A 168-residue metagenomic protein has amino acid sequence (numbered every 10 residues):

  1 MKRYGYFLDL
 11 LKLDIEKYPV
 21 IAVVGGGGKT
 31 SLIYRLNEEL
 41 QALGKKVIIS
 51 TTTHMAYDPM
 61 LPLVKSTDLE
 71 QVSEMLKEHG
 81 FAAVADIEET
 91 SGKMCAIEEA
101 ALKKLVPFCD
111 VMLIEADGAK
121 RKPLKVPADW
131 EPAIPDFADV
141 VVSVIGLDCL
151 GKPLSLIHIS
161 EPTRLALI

Functional and structural regions predicted by a protein language model:
R3-L13: Pre-Walker A adenine-sensing motif
L11-Q41: Walker A (P-loop) phosphate-binding motif
L13-E16, Q41, E74-K77, K104-V106 (+1 more regions): Solvent-exposed alpha-helices and their adjacent loops that cap or buttress functional pockets in soluble metabolic
V23, V47-T51, A83-D86, M112-A116 (+2 more regions): General beta-strand structural signal in soluble alpha/beta enzymes
N37-E89: N-terminal phosphate/diphosphate-binding loop that engages ATP/GTP or pyrophosphate donors across diverse enzyme folds
E89-V126: Phosphate-binding/switch loop-helix module in NTP-utilizing enzymes
A128-D148: Inter-motif core of Ras-like GTPase G domains
I157-I168: Single conserved hydrophobic/aromatic residue that forms the stacking wall/gate of nucleotide- or nucleobase-binding
